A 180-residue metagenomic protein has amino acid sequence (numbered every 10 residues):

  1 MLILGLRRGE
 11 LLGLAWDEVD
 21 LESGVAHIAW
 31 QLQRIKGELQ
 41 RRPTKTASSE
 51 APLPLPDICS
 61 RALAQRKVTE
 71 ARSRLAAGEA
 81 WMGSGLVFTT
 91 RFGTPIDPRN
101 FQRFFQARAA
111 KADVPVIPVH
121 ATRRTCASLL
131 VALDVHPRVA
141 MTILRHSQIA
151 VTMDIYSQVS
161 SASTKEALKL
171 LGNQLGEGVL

Functional and structural regions predicted by a protein language model:
M1-L32, R138: Short, charged phosphate-coordinating catalytic segments
L4, L53, T69-E79, G83-T142 (+1 more regions): Short, basic (Lys/Arg/His-rich) helix/loop patches that form interaction surfaces in the mid-to-C-terminal regions
G13-V19, M141-S147, I155-Q158: A short, basic/aromatic helix-end/turn motif that makes direct DNA contacts
W16, S60, R124, H146 (+1 more regions): ATP/adenylate-binding site constellation spanning eukaryotic-like Ser/Thr protein kinases, ABC-transporter
S23, Q31-C59, A64-Q65, T69-R74 (+7 more regions): C-terminal secondary-structure termini that scaffold catalytic or DNA-interacting sites
